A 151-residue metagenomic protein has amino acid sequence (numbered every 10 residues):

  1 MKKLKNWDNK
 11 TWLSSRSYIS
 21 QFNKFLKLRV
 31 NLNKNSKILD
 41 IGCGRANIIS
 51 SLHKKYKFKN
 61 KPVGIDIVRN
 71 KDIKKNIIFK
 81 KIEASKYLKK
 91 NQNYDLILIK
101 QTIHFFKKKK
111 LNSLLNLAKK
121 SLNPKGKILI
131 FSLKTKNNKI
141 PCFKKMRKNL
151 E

Functional and structural regions predicted by a protein language model:
M1-V30, I41-L88, L129-E151: Class I (Rossmann-like) S-adenosyl-L-methionine-dependent methyltransferase catalytic domain, capturing the SAM-binding
N31-S36: Short helix-loop-beta connector
K37, K125-K127: Short glycine-centered segments of the SAM/dcSAM-binding site in methyltransferase folds
L98: A conserved beta-strand element that flanks and buttresses the S-adenosyl-L-methionine
Q101-T102: Short catalytic micro-motifs in class I SAM-dependent methyltransferases
N112-P124: A short glycine-rich, Lys/Arg-flanked "PGG" loop and its adjoining helix->strand segment in the class I
